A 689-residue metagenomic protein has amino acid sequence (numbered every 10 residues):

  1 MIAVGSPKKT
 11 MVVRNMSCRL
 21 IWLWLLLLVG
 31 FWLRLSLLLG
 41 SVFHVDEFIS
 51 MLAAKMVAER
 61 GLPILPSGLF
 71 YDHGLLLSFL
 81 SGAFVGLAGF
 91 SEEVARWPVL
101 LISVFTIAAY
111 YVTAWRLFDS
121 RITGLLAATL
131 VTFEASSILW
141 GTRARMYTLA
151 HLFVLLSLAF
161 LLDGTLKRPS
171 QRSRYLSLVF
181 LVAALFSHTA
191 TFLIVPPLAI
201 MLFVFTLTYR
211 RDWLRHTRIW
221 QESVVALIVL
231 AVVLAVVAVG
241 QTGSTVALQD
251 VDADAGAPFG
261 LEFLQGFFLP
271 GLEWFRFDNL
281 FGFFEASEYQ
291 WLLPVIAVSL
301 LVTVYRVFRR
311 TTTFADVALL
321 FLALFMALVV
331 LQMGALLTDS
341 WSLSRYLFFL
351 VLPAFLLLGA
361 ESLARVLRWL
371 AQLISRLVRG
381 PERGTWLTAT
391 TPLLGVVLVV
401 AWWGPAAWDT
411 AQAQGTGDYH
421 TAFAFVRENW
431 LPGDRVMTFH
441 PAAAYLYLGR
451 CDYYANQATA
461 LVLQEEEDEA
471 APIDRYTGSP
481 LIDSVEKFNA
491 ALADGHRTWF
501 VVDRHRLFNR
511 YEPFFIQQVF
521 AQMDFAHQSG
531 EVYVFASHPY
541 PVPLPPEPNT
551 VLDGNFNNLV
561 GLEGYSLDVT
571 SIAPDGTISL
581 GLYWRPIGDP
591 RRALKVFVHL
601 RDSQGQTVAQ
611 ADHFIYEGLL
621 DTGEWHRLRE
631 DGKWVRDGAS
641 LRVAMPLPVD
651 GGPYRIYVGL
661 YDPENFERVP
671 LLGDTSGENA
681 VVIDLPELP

Functional and structural regions predicted by a protein language model:
V13-C18, Y111, W115-L117, I122 (+7 more regions): Membrane-interface helix-loop-helix junctions at transmembrane boundaries of multi-pass membrane enzymes, predominantly
M16, L117, S157-L176, A184: Membrane-interface transmembrane helices that cradle and orient dolichyl/undecaprenyl
L23-V29, L176-L181, L198, V224-V229 (+4 more regions): Transmembrane alpha-helix segments characteristic of polytopic inner-membrane glycan-assembly/cell-envelope
W24, L28, W97-F118, L156: Transmembrane-helix motifs of polytopic, lipid-linked glycan transferases
K55, L87, F180-F186, F192-T311 (+4 more regions): Transmembrane-lumen/periplasm boundary regions of multi-pass, lipid-linked membrane glycan transferases
A127-A128, W140, R172-T189: Membrane-interface alpha helices of multi-pass inner-membrane proteins
W140-G141, A150, L193, Q290-P294 (+2 more regions): Hydrophobic/aromatic-rich transmembrane helices and adjacent perimembrane loops
H188-L193, L230, L393-P539, L559-L562 (+6 more regions): Catalytic lumenal/periplasmic loop and adjoining terminal transmembrane helix of membrane glycan-assembly enzymes
